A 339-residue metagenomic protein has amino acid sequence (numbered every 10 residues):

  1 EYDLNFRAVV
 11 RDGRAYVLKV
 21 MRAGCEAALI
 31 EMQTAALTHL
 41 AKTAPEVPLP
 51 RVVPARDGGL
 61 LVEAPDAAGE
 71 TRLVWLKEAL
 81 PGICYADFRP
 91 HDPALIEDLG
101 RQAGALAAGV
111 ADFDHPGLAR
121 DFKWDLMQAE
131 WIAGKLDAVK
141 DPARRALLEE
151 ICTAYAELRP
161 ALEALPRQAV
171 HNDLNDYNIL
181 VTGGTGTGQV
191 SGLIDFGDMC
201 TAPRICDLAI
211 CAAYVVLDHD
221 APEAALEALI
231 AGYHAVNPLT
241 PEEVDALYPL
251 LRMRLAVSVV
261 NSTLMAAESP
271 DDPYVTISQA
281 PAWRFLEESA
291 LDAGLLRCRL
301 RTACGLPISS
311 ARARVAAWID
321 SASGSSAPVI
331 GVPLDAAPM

Functional and structural regions predicted by a protein language model:
D3-V10, V17-L18, V52, A156-C206 (+2 more regions): Active-site acidic catalytic loop and adjacent metal/ATP-binding pocket of ATP-dependent phosphoryl transfer enzymes
R14, E70-L73, R167-Q168: Residues on conserved beta-strands of the protein kinase catalytic domain
V20-T71, D87-F88, P93-D98: A conserved alpha-helical element in kinase catalytic cores
A41, A107-D114, V216, H234-N237: Protein kinase-like catalytic domain
R56, D87-R144, L165-R167, T201: A cross-family kinase active-site recognition segment
G58, E70-F88, A129-V139, V257-Y274: A glycine-centered beta->alpha junction motif in the catalytic cores of kinase/phosphotransferase enzymes
A138, S258-M339: ATP/Mg2+ or Mg2+-diphosphate-binding catalytic cores that bind nucleotide phosphates or diphosphates via glycine-rich
I205-P238, R252-P270: Active-site activation/catalytic loop segments of kinase-like enzymes and analogous catalytic loops in related
